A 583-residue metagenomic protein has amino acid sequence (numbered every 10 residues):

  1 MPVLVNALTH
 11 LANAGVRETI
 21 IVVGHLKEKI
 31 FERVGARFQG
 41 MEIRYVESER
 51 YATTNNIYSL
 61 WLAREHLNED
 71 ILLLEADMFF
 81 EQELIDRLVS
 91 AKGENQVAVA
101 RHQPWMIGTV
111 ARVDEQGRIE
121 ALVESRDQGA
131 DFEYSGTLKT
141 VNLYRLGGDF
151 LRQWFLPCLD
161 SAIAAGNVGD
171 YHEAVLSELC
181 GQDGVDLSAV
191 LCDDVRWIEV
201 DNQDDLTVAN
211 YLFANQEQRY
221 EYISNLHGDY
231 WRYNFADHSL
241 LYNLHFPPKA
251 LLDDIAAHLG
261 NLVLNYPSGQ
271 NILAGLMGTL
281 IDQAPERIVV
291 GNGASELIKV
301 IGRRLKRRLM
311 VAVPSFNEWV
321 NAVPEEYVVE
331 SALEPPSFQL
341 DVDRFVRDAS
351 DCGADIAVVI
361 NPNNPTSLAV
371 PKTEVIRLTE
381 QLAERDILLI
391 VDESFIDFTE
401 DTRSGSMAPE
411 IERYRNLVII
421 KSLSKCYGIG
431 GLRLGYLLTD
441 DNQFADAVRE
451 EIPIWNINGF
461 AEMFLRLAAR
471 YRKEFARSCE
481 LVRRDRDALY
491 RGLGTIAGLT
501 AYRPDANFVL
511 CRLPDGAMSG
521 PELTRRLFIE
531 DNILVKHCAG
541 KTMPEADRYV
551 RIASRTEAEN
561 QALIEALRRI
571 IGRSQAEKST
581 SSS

Functional and structural regions predicted by a protein language model:
P2-D70: Conserved N-terminal catalytic core of the sugar/cofactor nucleotidyltransferase
E81-G166: Conserved core of the sugar-phosphate nucleotidyltransferase
R87-A91, Q339-G353, P365-L389, E393-I429: Active-site pre-lysine segment of PLP-dependent enzymes
L138-T140, G269, N416-T495, L499-Y502: PLP-dependent aminotransferase class I/II
V208-N265, T279, S582: N-terminal "arm"/small-domain region of PLP-dependent enzymes with the aminotransferase-like
R303-V359: PLP-dependent aminotransferase-like
R483, L493-D531, S554: Conserved PLP-binding catalytic core of the aspartate aminotransferase-like
I529-E530, K541-S583: PLP-dependent enzyme catalytic core of the Aspartate aminotransferase-like
